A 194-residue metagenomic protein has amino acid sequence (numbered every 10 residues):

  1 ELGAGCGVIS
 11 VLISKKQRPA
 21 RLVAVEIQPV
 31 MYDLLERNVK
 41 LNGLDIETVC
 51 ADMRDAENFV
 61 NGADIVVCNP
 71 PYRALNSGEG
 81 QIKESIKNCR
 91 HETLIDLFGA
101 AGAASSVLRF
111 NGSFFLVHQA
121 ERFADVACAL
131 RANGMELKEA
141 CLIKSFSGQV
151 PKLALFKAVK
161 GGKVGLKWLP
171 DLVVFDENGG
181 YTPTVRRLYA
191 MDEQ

Functional and structural regions predicted by a protein language model:
E1-E79, G102: Conserved SAM/SAH cofactor-binding pocket of Class I
R54, I143-F146, G161: Short, solvent-exposed coil/turn elements at secondary-structure transition points
P70-G99: Mobile active-site "lid"/loop adjacent to the S-adenosyl-L-methionine
R73, N133, G161: Phosphate/oxyanion-binding loops and surfaces in catalytic or ligand/nucleic-acid-binding neighborhoods
L94-P151: Conserved Class I SAM-dependent methyltransferase catalytic core
V150-Q194: SAM/dcSAM-binding transferase cores
